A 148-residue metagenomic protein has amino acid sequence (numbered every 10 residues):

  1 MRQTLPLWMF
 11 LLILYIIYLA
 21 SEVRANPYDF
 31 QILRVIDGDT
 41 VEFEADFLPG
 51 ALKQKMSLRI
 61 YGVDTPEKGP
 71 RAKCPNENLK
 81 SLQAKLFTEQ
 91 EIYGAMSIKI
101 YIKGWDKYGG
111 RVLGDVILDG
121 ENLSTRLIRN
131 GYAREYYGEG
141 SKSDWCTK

Functional and structural regions predicted by a protein language model:
M1-L7: Positively charged n-region of N-terminal signal peptides that target proteins for export
P6, I16-K148: Small beta-barrel nucleic-acid-binding modules, primarily SNase/OB-fold domains and secondarily Tudor-like barrels
